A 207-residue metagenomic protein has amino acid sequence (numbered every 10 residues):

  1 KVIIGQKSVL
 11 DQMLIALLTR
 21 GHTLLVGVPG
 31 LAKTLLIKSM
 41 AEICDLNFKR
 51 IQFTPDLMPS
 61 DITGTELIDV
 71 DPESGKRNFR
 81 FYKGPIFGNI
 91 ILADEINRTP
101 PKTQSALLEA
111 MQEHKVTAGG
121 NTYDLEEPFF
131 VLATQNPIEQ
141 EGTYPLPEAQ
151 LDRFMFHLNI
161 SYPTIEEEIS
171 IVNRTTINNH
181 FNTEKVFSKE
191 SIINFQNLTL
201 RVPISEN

Functional and structural regions predicted by a protein language model:
K1-V9, R201-P203: Dynamic helix-loop-helix/coil hinge segments at AAA+ ATPase domain boundaries and subdomain interfaces
V2, P29, I96: The conserved Walker
Q12-I15, D69-L92: Conserved alpha-helical scaffold flanking the Walker A/P-loop in AAA+ ATPase domains
L14-R20, V28, K83-I86, Y123: Phosphate-binding P-loop
L17-P55: Walker A/P-loop
V28, I62, T134: P-loop (Walker A) phosphate-binding loop of NTP-binding proteins
D69-S74, T99, T103, M111-F187 (+1 more regions): Canonical AAA+ ATPase core
D94-E95, A106: Walker B catalytic acidic pair
